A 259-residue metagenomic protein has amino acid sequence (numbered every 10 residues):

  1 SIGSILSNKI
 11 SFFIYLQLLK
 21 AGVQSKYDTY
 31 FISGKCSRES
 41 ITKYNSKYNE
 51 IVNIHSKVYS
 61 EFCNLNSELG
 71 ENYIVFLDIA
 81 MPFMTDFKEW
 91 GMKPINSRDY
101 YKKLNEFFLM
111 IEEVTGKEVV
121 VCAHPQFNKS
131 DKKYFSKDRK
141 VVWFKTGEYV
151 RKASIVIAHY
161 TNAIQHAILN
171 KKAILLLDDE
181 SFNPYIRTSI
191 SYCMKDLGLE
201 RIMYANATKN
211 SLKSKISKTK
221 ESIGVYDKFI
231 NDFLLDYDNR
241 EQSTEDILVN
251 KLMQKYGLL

Functional and structural regions predicted by a protein language model:
S1-K9, I190-M194: Acceptor-binding helix/loop patch of EC 2.4 sugar-transfer enzymes, predominantly nucleotide-sugar-dependent
N8-W90, N250-L259: A nucleotide-sugar donor-handling region in carbohydrate enzymes
T29-F31, V52-I54, V75, V120 (+3 more regions): Hydrophobic/aromatic beta-strand patches that form the interior of the parallel beta-sheet core in alpha/beta enzyme
S37-T42, M84, Q126-K133, F182-R187: Short, charged/polar "capping" segments at the starts of alpha-helices and the immediately preceding loops
S56, K117-N170, I174: Donor nucleotide-activated moiety binding/catalytic core segment of transferases that use nucleotide-activated donors
Y59-S130: Conserved catalytic-core segment of nucleotide-activated headgroup transferases in glycan assembly
K132-K137, N162-R240: Catalytic binding pocket for nucleotide-activated donors in carbohydrate/polymer assembly enzymes
S217, Y237-L259: C-terminal alpha-helical cap of glycosyltransferases
